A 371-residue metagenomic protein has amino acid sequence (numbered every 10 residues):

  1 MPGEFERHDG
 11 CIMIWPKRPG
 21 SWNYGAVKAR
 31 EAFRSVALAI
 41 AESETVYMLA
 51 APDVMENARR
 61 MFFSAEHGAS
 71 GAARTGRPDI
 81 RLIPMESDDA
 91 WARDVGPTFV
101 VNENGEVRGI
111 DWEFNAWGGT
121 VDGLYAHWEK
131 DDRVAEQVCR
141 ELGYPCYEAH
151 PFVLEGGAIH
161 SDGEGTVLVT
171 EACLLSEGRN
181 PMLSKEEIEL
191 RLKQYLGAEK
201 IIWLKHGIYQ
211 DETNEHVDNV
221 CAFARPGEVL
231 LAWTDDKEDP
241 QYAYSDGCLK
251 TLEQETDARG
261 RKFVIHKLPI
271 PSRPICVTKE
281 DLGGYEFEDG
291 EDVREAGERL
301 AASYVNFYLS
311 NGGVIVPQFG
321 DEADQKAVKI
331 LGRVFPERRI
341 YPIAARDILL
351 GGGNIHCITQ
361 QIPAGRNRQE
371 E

Functional and structural regions predicted by a protein language model:
M1-E371: Histidine/cysteine-enriched polar flanking segments
